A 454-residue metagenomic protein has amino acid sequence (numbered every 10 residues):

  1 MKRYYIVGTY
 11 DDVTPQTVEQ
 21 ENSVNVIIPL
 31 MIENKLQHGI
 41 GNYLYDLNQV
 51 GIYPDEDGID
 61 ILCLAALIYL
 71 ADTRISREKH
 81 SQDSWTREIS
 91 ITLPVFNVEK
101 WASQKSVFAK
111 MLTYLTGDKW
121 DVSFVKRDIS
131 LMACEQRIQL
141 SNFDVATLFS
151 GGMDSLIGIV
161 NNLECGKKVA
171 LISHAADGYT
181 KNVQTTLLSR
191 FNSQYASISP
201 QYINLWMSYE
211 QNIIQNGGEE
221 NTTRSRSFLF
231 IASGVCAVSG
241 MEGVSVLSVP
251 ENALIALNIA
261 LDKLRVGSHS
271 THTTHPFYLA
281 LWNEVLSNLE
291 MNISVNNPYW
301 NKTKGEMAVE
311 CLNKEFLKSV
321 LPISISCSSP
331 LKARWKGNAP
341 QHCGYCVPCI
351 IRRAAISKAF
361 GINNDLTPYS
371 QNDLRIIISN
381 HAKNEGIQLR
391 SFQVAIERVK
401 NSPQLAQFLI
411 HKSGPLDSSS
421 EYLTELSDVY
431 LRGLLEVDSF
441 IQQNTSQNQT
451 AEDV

Functional and structural regions predicted by a protein language model:
M1-V145, I159-E210, E452-V454: RNA-binding accessory domains that recognize and position tRNA/RNA substrates
K2-N25, D46-Q49, P54, N252 (+5 more regions): ATP/NTP-dependent adenylation/nucleotidyl-transfer catalytic domains that generate, transfer, or process NMP-activated
D46-Q49, Y53-S76, Y114-L115, R226-G240 (+3 more regions): Short, hydrophobic/amphipathic alpha-helical patches that form generic packing surfaces within helical domains
Q49-V50, P54-D55, H174-E306, E310-S319: ATP-dependent adenylate-handling ligase core
D72-D83, V238-L247, I356-G361: Short helix-capping/linker segments at secondary-structure and domain boundaries
R127-L131, T303, K332: Short acidic loop-to-helix transition motifs that present clustered carboxylates
S150: Metallo-beta-lactamase
M153-D154: Hydrophobic/small residue at the entry helix of a nucleotide-binding pocket
